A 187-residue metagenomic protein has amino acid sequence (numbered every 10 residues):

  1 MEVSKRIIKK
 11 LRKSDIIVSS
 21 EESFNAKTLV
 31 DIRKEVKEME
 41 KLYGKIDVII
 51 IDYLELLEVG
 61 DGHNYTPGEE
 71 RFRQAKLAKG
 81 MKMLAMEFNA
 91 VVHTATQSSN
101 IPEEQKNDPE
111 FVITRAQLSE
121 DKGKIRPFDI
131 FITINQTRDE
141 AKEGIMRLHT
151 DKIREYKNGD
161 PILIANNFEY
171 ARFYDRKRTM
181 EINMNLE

Functional and structural regions predicted by a protein language model:
M1-G68: Conserved inter-motif catalytic segment of the P-loop NTP-binding fold
K5-K13, V30-I46, M86-F88, N100-E187: C-terminal regions of RecA-like/P-loop NTPase motor modules
I17-S19, H93, I132: Hydrophobic/aromatic beta-strand patches that form the interior of the parallel beta-sheet core in alpha/beta enzyme
F24-K34, E69-K79, G123, I145: Charged, alpha-helix-enriched surfaces in structured cytosolic catalytic cores of large nucleotide-utilizing machines
I50-I51, A90-Q97: Structural recognition of the conserved hydrophobic beta-strand(s) that form the central parallel beta-sheet of P-loop
L56, Q97-N100: Signature of the SF2 helicase/ATPase Hel1-core->accessory helical subdomain module
H63-G80, E104-E120: Substrate-gripping "pore-loop 1 plus following alpha2 helix"
